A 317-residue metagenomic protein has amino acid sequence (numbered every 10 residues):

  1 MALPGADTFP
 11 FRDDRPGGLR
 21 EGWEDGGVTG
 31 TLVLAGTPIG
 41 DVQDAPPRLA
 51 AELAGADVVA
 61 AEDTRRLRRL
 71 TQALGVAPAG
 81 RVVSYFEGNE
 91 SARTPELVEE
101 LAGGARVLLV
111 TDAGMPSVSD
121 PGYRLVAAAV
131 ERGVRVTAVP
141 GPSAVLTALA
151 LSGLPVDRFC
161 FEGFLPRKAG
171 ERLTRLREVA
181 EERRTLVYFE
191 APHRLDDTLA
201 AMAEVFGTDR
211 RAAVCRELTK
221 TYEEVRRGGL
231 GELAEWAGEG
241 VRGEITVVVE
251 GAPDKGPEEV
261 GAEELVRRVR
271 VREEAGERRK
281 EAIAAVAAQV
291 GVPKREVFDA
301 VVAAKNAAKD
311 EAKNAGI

Functional and structural regions predicted by a protein language model:
A2-E87: Glycine-rich, flexible N-terminal cofactor/catalytic loop recognition
L3, D7-D14, G18, G22-D25 (+4 more regions): A contiguous loop/helix-start segment that scaffolds small-molecule binding in enzyme catalytic cores
L32, F159-E181, G251: A short, charged helix-loop
L53-V59, G133-T137, T185-L186: Short active-site oxyanion
A61, A138-G141, Y188, V214: General beta-strand structural signal in soluble alpha/beta enzymes
V83-S91, L165-K168: Conserved helicase motor
A102-P166: Short glycine-cluster motifs
